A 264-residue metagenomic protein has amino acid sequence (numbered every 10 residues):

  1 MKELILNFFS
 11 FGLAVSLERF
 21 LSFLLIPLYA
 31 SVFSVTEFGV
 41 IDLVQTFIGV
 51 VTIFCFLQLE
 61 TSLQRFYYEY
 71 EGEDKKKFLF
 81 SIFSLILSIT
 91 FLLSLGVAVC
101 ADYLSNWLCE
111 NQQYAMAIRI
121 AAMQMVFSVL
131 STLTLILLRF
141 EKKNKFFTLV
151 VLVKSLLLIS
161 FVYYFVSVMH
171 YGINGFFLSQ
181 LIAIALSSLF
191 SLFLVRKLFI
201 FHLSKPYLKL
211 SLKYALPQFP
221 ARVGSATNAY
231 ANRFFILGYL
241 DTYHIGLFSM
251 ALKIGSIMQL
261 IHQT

Functional and structural regions predicted by a protein language model:
M1-K2, F33-E37, V51-L85, S105 (+2 more regions): Transmembrane-helix boundary and interhelical linker motifs in polytopic inner-membrane proteins
M1-L4, K145, L149, M169 (+3 more regions): Interhelical loop/hinge segments that connect adjacent transmembrane helices in multipass membrane
E3-E60, S94, A98, I159 (+3 more regions): Signature of the first transmembrane helix
L4, F66, V126-V150, F199: Membrane-interface junctions at transmembrane-helix termini in multi-pass inner-membrane proteins
I5, D42, D74-S88, I118 (+1 more regions): Interfacial transmembrane-helix starts/ends
F20, F80-C109, Y164, L189 (+1 more regions): Alpha-helical transmembrane segments of multi-pass membrane transport and lipid-handling proteins
F54, L95, V99, E110-L133 (+5 more regions): Alpha-helical transmembrane segments of multi-pass membrane proteins
R119, T148-R196, L252-G255: Hydrophobic alpha-helical transmembrane segments
